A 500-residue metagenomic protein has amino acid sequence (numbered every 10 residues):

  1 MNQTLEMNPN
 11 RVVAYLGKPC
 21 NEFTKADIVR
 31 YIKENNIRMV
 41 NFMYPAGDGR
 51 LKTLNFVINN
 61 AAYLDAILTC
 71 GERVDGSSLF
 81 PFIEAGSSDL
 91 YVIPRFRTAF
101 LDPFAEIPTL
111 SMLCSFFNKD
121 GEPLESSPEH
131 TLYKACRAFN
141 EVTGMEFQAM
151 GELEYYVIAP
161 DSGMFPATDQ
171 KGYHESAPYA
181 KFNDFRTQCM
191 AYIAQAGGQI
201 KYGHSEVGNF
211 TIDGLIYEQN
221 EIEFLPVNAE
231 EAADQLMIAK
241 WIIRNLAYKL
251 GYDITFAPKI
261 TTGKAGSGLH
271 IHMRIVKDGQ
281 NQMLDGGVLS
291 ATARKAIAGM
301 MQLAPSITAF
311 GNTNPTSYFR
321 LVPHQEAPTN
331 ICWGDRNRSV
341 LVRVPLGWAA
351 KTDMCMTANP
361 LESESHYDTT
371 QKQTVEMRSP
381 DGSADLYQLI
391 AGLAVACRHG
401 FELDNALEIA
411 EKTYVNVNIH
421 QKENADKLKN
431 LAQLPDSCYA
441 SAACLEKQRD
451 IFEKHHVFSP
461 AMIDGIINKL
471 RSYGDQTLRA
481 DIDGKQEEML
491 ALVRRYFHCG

Functional and structural regions predicted by a protein language model:
M1, D161-S162, I212-Y217, E362 (+1 more regions): Short hydrophobic/aromatic-rich motifs at helix boundaries and adjacent loops
M1-F210, V227-W241, Y252, Q388-L389 (+1 more regions): ATP/Mg2+-dependent ligation/transfer catalytic cores
M7-R11, T168-D169, H272-N281, H366-Q373 (+1 more regions): Short acidic (Asp/Glu) and glycine-rich catalytic loops that position anionic groups and cofactors
G17, A26-D48, K52-D120, L124-E141 (+3 more regions): Active-site capping/gating regions of soluble enzymes
L113, E152-P166, N209-E223, A257-G279: Histidine-centered divalent-metal-coordination microenvironment in nucleic-acid enzymes
H324-E326, V415-E423, I467-Q476: Eukaryote-specific, cytoplasm-facing alpha-helical/coiled-coil scaffolding segments in long proteins
E408-C438: Intrinsically disordered, low-complexity charged/polar segments
